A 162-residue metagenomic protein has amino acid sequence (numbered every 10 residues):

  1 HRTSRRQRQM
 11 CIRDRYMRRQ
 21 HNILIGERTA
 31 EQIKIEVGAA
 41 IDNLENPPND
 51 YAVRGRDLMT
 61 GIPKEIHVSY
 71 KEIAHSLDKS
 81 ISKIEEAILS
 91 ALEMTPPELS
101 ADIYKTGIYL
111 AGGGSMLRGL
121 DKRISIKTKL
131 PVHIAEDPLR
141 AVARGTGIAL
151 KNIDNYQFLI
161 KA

Functional and structural regions predicted by a protein language model:
H1-I12: Single conserved hydrophobic/aromatic residue that forms the stacking wall/gate of nucleotide- or nucleobase-binding
Q7, I33, A149-N152: Short alpha-helical scaffold segments that flank and stabilize functional sites
D14-R19, I23, E27, A39-A162: Helical "lid/coupling" subdomains associated with nucleotide-phosphate turnover
E27-I35: Short, well-structured alpha-helical segments
